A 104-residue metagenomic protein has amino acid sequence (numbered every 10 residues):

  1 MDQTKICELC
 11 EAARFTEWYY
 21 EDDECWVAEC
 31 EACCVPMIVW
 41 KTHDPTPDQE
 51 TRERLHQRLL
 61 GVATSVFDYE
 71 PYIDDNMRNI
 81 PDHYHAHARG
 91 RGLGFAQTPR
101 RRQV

Functional and structural regions predicted by a protein language model:
M1-V104: HIT superfamily nucleotide-processing domains
